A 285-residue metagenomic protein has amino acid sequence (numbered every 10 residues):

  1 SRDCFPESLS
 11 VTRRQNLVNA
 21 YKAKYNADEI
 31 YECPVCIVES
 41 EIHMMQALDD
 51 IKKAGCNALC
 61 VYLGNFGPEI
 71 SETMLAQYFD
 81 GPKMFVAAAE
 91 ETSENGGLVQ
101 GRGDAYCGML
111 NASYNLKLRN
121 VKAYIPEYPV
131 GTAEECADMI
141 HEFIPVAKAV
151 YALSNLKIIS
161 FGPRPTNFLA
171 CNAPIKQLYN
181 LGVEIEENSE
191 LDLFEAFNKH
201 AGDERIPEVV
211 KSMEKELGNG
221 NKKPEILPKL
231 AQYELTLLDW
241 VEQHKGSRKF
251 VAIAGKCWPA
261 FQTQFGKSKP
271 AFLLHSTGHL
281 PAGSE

Functional and structural regions predicted by a protein language model:
S1-S113, K117-Y151, N155-I159, R164-A254: Metallocofactor- and cofactor-centric catalytic cores in central/energy metabolism, strongly enriched
R248-E285: Glycine-rich anion/phosphate-binding loop at the beta-strand->alpha-helix junction
